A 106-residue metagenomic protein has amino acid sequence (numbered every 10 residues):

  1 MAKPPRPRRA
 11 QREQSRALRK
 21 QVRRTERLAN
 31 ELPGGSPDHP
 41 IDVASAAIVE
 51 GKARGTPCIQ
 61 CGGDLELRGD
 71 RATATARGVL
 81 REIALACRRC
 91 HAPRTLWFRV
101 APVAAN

Functional and structural regions predicted by a protein language model:
M1-G51, F98-N106: Short, intrinsically disordered terminal segments enriched in charged and Pro/Gly residues
R54-G55, L80, A84: Residues immediately within or flanking Cys/His clusters that coordinate Zn2+ in small zinc-binding modules
C58-C61, C87-C90: Short cysteine-rich clusters marking metal-coordination/redox-active sites
D64-L65, R94: Cys/His-rich microdomains that often coordinate metals
R68-R71, W97-R99: Short Cys/His-rich "knuckle" micro-motifs
R71-E82: Short linker/helix segments within small regulatory modules
G78, H91-P93: Coil-to-beta-strand transition motifs
A84-A86, R99: Residue-level recognition of well-ordered beta-strand positions that form the cores of beta-sheet-rich folds across
